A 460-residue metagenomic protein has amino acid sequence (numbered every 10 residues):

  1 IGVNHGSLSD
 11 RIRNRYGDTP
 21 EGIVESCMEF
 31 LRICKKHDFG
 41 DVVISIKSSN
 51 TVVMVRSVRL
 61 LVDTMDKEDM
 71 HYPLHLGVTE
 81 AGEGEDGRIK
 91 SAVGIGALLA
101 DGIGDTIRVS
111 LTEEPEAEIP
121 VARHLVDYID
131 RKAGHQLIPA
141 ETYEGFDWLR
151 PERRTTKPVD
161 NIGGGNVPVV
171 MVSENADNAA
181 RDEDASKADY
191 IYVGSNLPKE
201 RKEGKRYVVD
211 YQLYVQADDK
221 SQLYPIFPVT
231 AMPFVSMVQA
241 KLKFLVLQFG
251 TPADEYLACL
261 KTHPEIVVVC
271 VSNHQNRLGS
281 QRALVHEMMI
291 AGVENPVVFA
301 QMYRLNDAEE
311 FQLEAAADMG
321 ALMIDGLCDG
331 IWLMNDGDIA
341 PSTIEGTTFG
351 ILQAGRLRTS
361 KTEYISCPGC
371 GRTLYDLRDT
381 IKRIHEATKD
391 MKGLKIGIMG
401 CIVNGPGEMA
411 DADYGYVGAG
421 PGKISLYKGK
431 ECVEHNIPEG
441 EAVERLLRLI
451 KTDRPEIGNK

Functional and structural regions predicted by a protein language model:
N4-V159, L242-F244, F249-M391, K395-I398: Catalytic alpha/beta core domains of metabolic enzymes, predominantly
G102, I162-G164, G326, T388-M391 (+2 more regions): A structural signal for short secondary-structure junctions
V126-V238, L242-F249, T262: Active-site loops and adjacent core secondary-structure elements that bind or stabilize anionic groups
A179-D184, G415, G422, L426 (+1 more regions): Radical SAM enzyme core and accessory elements
I402-E408, A412-C432: Nucleotide-binding motor/catalytic cores of P-loop/tubulin-like NTPases across gene-expression machines
P421-I424, E431-P455: Beta-strand/loop-dominated core regions that host nucleotide or nucleotide-derived cofactor-binding catalytic loops
